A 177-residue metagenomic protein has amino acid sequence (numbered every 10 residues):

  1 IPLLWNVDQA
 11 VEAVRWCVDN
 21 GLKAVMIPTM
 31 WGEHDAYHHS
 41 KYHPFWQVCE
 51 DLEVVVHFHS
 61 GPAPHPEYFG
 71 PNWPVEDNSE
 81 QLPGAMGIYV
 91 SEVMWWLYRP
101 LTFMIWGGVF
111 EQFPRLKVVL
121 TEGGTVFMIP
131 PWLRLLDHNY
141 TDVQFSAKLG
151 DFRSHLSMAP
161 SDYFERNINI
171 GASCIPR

Functional and structural regions predicted by a protein language model:
I1-D8, N169: Active-site mouth loops of central-metabolism enzymes
E12-R177: Catalytic pocket-lining loop regions of alpha/beta-barrel enzymes, especially the amidohydrolase/enolase/GH5 lineages
